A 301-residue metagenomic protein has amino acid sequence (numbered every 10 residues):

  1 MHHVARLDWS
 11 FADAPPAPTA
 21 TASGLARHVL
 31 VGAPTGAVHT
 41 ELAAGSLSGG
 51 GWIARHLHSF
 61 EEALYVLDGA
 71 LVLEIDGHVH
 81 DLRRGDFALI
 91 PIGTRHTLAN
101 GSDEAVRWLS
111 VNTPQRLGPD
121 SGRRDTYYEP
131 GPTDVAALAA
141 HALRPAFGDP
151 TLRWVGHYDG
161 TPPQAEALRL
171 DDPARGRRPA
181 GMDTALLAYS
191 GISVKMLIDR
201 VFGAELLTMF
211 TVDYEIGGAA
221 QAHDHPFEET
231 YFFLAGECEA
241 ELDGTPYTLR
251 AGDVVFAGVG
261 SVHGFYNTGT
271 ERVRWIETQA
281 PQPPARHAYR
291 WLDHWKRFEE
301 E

Functional and structural regions predicted by a protein language model:
M1-H39, R123-L206, R290-E301: A short, N-terminal "cap"/entry segment at the start of jelly-roll beta-barrel domains of the cupin/DSBH fold
G24-L30, A43-H58, G191-M196, F210-H225: Conserved short histidine dyad/triad with adjacent acidic residue
H39, L89, D103-G122, F256 (+1 more regions): A short hydrophobic beta-strand segment most commonly corresponding to one strand of the jelly-roll/cupin
A43-G45, M209-V212, C238-A240, D253 (+3 more regions): A structural feature that tracks compact, well-ordered secondary-structure segments with a strong bias toward
F60-L71, D76, F227-E239, D243: Glycine- and acidic-residue-biased ligand/ion/polar-headgroup-sensing regions
G77-I92, G244-G260: Short acidic-glycine-tyrosine-enriched beta hairpin
A99-G101, Y266-T268: Asparagine-centered strand-capping/turn motif at beta-strand->loop junctions
